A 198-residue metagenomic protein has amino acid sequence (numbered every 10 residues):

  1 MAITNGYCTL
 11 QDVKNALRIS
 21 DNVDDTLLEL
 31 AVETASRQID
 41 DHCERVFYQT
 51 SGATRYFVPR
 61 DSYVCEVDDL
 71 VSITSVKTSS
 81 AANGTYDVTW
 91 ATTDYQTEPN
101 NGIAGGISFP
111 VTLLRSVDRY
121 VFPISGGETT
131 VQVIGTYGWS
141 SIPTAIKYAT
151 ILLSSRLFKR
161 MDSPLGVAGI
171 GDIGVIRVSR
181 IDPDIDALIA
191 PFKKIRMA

Functional and structural regions predicted by a protein language model:
M1-A198: Divalent metal-cofactor coordination and adjacent catalytic microenvironments
